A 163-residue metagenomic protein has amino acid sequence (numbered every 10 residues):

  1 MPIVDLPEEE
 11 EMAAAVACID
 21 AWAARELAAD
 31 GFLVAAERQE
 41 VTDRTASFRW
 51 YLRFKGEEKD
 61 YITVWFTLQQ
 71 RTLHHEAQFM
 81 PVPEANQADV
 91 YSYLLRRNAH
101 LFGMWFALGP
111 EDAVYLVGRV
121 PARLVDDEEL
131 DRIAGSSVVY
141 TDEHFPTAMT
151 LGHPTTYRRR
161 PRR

Functional and structural regions predicted by a protein language model:
M1-Y61, G109: Charge-rich, low-complexity N-terminal segments
C18, W22, D89, Y93 (+1 more regions): Long, highly charged amphipathic alpha-helices
Y51-M80: Short N-terminal mixed-charge amphipathic segments
T63-W65, W105, V117: Short, hydrophobic/aromatic-rich beta-strand segments within well-structured domains
T72-Y115: Short, internal acidic amphipathic alpha-helical interface segments that mediate docking to partner proteins
A99, V138-M149: Short amphipathic alpha-helical signal-transduction/dimerization elements
A107-Y140: A short, solvent-exposed beta-edge/loop patch
A148-R163: Short, highly charged C-terminal tails/helix-capping segments
